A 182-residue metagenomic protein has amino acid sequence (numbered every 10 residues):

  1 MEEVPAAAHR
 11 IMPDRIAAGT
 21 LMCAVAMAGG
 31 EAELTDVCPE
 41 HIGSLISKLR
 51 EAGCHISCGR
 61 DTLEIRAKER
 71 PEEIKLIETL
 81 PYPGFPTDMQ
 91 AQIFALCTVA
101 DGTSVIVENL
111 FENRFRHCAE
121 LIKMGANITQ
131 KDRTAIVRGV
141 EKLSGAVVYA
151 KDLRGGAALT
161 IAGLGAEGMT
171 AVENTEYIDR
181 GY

Functional and structural regions predicted by a protein language model:
M1-Y182: Short, structured segments at the rim of ligand-binding sites
